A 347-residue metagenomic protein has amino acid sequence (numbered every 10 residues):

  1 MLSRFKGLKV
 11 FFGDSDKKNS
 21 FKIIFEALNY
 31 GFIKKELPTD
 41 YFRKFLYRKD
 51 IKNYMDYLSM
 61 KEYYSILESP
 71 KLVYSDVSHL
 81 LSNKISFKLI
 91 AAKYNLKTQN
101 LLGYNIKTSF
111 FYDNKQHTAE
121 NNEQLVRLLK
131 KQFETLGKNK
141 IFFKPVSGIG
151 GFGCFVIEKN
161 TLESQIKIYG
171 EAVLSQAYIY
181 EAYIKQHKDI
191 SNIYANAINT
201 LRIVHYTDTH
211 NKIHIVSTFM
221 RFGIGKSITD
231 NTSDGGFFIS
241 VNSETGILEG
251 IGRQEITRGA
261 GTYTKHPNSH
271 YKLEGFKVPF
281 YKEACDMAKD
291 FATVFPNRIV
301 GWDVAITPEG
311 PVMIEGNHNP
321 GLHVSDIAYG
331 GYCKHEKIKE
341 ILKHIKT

Functional and structural regions predicted by a protein language model:
S3-K131: Conserved N-proximal alpha/beta basic substrate-recognition cap immediately N-terminal to, or forming the N-lobe
K84, A284-K289: Short, hydrophobic/amphipathic alpha-helical packing segments that form internal helix faces or helix-helix interfaces
K84-L201, Y206-H210: Active-site nucleotide/adenylate-binding loops and adjacent lid/helix of ATP-dependent enzymes
K138-K140, I198-R202, I215, I299-G301 (+1 more regions): Extracellular structured ligand-interaction cores
F142, A305-I306: Conserved protein-kinase catalytic-loop segment immediately C-terminal to the catalytic Asp of the HRD motif
G170, N192-Y194, I198-D286: ATP-dependent carboxylate/phosphate-activation module, predominantly the ATP-grasp catalytic core and closely related
E181, F219, E315-N319: Active-site ExK catalytic segment of metal-dependent nucleases
G259-E283, T293-N297, I306-T347: C-terminal active-site "lid" helix and adjoining low-complexity regulatory extension at the edge of ATP-using catalytic
